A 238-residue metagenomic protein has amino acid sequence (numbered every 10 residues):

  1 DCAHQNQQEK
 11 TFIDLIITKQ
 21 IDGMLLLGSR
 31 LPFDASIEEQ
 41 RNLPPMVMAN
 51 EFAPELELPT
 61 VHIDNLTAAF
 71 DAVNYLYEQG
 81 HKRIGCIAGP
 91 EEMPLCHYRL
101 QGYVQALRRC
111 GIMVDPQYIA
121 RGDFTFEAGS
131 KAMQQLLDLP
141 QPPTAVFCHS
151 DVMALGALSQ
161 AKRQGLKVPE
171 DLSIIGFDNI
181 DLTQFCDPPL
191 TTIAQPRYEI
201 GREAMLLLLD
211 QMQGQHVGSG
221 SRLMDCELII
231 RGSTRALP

Functional and structural regions predicted by a protein language model:
A3-N6, L27-P32, V152: Short beta->alpha connector loops
T11-T18, G23, F33-A35, R41-M48 (+1 more regions): Bacterial carbohydrate/catabolite-sensing allosteric modules
